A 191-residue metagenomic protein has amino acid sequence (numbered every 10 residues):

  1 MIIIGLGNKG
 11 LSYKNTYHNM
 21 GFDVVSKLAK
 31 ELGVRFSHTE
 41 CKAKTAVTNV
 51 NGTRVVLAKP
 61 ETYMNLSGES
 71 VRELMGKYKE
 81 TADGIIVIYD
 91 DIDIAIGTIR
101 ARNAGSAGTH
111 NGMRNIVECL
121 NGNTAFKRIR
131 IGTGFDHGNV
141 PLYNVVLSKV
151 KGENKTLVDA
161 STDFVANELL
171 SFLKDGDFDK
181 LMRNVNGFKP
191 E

Functional and structural regions predicted by a protein language model:
I2-A104, R114-E118, G122-I129, D136-P141 (+2 more regions): Nucleotide and nucleotide-moiety/phosphate-recognizing core
T109-G112: Hydrophobic alpha-helical segments within soluble ligand-binding/sensing domains
K155: Basic, polyanion-binding surface patches
